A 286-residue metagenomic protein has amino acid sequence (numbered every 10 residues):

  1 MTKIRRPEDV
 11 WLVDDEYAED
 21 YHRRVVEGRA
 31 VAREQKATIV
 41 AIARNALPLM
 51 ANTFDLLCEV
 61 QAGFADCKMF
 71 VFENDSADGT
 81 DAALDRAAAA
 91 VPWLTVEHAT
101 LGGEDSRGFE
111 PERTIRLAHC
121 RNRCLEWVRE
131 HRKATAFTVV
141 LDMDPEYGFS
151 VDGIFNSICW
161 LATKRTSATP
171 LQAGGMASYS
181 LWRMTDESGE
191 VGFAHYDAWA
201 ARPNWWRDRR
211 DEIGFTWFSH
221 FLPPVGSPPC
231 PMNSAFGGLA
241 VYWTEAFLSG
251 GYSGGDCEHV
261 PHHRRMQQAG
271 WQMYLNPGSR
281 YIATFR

Functional and structural regions predicted by a protein language model:
M1-E59: N-proximal low-complexity "stem/linker" segments adjacent to membrane-targeting elements
T2-W11, F218-R286: C-terminal catalytic/acceptor-binding lobe
K36-T38, K68, P261: Cell-envelope/extracellular polymer assembly enzymes that use nucleotide-activated donors
F54, A77-D85, V260: Short, surface-exposed alpha-helical segments at coil->helix boundaries
A65-D75, H98-A99: Short beta-strand/loop segment that forms part of the nucleotide-sugar
D81-T135: Active-site-proximal specificity loops/subdomain of glycosyltransferases
K133-G148: Short beta-strand-to-loop acidic/aromatic patch adjacent to the donor-nucleotide binding site
P145-T244, L248-S253: Conserved catalytic core of nucleotide-sugar-dependent glycosyltransferases
